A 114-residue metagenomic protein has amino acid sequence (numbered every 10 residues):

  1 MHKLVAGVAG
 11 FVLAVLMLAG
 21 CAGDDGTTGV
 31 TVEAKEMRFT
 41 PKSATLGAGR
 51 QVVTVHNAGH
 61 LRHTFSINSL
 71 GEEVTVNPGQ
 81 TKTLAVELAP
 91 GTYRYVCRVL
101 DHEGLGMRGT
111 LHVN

Functional and structural regions predicted by a protein language model:
M1-G20: Sec-dependent bacterial lipoprotein signal peptides
V15, D24, V76-N114: Extracellular/periplasmic metallocenter environments
L16-V30: C-terminal region of N-terminal signal peptides and the immediate post-cleavage residues of exported proteins
G26-A48: N-terminal edge beta-strand
T31-E33, V52-T54, S66, V96 (+1 more regions): Soluble periplasmic/extracytoplasmic beta-strand elements of cell-envelope proteins
F39-K42, S69-E72, N77-T83: N-terminal post-signal-peptidase region of extra-cytosolic proteins
K42-L61, K82-V96: Beta-strand cores of secreted/periplasmic/IMS beta-sandwich domains, seen most often in copper-related folds
L61-T75, G104, T110: Histidine- and aromatic-enriched segments that form or immediately flank copper-ligand environments
